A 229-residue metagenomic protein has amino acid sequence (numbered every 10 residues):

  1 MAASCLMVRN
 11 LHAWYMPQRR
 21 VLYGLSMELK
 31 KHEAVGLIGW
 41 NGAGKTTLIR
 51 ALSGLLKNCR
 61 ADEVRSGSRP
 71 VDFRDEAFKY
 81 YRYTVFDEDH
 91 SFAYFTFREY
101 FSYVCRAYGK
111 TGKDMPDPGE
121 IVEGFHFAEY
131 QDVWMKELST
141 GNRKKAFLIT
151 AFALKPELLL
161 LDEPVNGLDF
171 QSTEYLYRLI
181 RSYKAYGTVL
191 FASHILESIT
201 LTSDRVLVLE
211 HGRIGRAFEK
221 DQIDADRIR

Functional and structural regions predicted by a protein language model:
M1-V8, H12-G24, K31: A short, flexible loop at the N-terminus of ABC-type nucleotide-binding domains that lies
I38-W40: The feature captures the beta-strand-to-loop junction immediately N-terminal to the Walker
S53: Helix-to-loop junction immediately C-terminal to a conserved catalytic motif
S102, R106, K113-Y130: Conserved ABC ATPase "signature" region
L159-E163: Catalytic Walker B motif of ABC-type/P-loop ATPase nucleotide-binding domains
G187-A192: Conserved H-loop
R213-R229: Conserved beta-strand-loop-alpha-helix hinge in the C-terminal portion of ABC ATPase nucleotide-binding domains
